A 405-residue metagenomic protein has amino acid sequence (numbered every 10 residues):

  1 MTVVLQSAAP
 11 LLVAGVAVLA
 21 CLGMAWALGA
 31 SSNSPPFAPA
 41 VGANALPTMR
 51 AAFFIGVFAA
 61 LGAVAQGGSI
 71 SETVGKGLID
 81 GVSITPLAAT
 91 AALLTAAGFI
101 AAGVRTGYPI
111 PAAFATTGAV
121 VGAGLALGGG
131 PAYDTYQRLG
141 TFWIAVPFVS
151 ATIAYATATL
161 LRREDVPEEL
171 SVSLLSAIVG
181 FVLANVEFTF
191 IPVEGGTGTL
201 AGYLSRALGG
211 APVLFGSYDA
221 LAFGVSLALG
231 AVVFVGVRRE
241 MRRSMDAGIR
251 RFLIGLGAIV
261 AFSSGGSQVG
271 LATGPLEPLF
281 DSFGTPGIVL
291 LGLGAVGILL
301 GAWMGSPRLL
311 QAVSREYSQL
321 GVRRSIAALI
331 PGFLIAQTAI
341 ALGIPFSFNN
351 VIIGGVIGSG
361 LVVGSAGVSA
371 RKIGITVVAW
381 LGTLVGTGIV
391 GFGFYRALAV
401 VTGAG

Functional and structural regions predicted by a protein language model:
M1-S83, A89: N-terminal signal-anchor module of multipass membrane proteins
T2, Q6, V390-G405: Juxtamembrane boundary at the C-terminal end of a transmembrane helix
V18, L22-N33, A59-G68, E72 (+13 more regions): Transmembrane alpha-helical segments of multi-pass membrane transport proteins and ion-pumping complexes
A30-A38, A45-L46, T106-V121, G266-L276 (+2 more regions): Short, non-helical or kinked segments that cap or interrupt transmembrane helices
P39-L46, G118-G130, P275-T285, G355-S365: Interfacial segments of multi-pass membrane proteins
N44-G56, P86-T90, Y133-R138, F283-L291 (+2 more regions): Membrane-interface alpha-helices at helix entry/exit sites of multi-pass transporters
T48-F54, T116-L127, S173-V186, R251-S263 (+2 more regions): Small-residue-rich segments of transmembrane alpha-helices in multi-pass membrane proteins, especially helix faces
G196-F223, V233-R323: Transmembrane helical segments that form the transport core of multi-pass membrane transport proteins
